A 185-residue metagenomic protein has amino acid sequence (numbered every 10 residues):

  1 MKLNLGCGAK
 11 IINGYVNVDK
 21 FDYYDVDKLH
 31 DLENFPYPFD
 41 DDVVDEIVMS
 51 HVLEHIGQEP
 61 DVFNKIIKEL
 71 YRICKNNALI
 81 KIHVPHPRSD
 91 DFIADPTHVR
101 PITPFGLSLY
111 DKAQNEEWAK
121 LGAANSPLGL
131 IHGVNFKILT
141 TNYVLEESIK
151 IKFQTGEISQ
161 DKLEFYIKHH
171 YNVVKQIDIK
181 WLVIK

Functional and structural regions predicted by a protein language model:
L3-A9: Class I SAM-dependent methyltransferase "Motif I" SAM/SAH-binding loop
A9-D41: Adenosine-cofactor binding site in Rossmann-like domains, unifying the SAM/SAH pocket of S-adenosylmethionine-dependent
D19, V52, L70: Hydrophobic adenine-recognition pocket in adenosine-nucleotide-binding enzymes
V44-D45: Local beta-strand N-terminus motif with an aromatic residue
V48: A conserved beta-strand element that flanks and buttresses the S-adenosyl-L-methionine
H51-G57: Di-metal (Zn2+ and/or Mg2+/Mn2+) metal-binding site signature of metallo-dependent hydrolases with the MBL/beta-CASP
G57-K65, E69-Y71, L79-K185: S-adenosyl-L-methionine-dependent methyltransferase catalytic module, highlighting the catalytic core
